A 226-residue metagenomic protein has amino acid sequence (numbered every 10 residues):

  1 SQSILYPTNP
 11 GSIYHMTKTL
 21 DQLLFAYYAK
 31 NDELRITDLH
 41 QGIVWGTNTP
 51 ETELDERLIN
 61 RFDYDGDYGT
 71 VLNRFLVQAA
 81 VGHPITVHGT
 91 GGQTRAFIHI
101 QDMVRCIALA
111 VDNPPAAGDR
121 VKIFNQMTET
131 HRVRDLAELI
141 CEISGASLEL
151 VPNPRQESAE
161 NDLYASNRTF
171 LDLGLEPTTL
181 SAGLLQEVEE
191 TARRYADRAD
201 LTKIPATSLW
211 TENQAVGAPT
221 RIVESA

Functional and structural regions predicted by a protein language model:
S1-G42, T47, V71-V81: Active-site Tyr-X1-5-Lys
S1-P7, E53-N60, T169: Short glycine/proline- and charge-enriched loop/turn segments that cap or connect secondary-structure elements
I4, Y64-D65, D200-L201: Alpha-helical interaction segments
Y6, F25-Y27, F62, F75 (+3 more regions): Phenylalanine-focused residue identity feature
H15-M16, G66, E157-S158: Residue-level marker of alpha-helix boundaries and capping positions
T19, N31-L34, G46-N73, H83 (+4 more regions): Glycine/proline-rich active-site loop of Rossmann-fold NAD(P)-dependent oxidoreductases
A79-A226: C-terminal substrate-binding subdomain of Rossmann-fold SDR/epimerase-dehydratase oxidoreductases
